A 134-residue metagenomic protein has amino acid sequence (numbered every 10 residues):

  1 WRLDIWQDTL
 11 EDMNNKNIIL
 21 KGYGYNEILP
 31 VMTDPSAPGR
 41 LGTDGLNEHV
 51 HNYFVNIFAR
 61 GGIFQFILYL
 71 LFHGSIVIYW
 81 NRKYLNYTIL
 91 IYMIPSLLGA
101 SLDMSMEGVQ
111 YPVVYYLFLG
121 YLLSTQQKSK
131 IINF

Functional and structural regions predicted by a protein language model:
W1-G61: Long extracytoplasmic/lumenal interhelical loops at the membrane interface of multi-pass membrane proteins
I5-D8, Y53, I57, I76 (+3 more regions): Generic recognition of well-ordered alpha-helical segments
Y25-L29, F64-L68, Y111, L123: Short, flexible micro-motifs
A37-G39, S75-Y79, L117-F118, T125: A short hydrophobic/aromatic micro-motif that marks alpha-helical segments and, especially, helix-coil
N47, H73, A100-S101: Membrane-proximal envelope and lipid/glycan-remodeling enzymes
V50-Y53, F58-F64, M106-Y115: Membrane-interface micro-motifs in multi-pass membrane enzymes
I57-L97, Q126: Hydrophobic transmembrane alpha-helices and their immediate junctions
I89-S101, S105-F134: Transmembrane alpha-helices of multi-pass inner-membrane enzymes
